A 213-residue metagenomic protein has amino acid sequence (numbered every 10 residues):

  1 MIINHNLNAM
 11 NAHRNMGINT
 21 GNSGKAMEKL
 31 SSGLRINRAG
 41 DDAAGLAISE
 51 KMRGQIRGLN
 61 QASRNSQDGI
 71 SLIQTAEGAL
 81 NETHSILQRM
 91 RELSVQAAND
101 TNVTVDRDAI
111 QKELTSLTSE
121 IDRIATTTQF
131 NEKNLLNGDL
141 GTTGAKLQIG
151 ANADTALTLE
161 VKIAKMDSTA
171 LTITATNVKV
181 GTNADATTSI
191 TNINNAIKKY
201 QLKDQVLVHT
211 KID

Functional and structural regions predicted by a protein language model:
M1-D213: Primary detection of the long, small/polar-rich alpha-helical "axial" segments characteristic of bacterial flagellar
